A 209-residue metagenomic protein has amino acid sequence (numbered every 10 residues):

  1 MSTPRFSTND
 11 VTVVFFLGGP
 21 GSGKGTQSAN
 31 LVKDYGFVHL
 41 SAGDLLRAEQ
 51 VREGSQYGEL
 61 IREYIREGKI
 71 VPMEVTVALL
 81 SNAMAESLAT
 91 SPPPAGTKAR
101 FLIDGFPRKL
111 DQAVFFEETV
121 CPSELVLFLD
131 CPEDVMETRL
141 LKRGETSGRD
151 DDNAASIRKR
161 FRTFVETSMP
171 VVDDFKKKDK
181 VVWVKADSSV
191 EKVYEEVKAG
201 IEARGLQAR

Functional and structural regions predicted by a protein language model:
M1-R209: Glycine-rich phosphate-binding loop of ATP-dependent small-molecule kinases
